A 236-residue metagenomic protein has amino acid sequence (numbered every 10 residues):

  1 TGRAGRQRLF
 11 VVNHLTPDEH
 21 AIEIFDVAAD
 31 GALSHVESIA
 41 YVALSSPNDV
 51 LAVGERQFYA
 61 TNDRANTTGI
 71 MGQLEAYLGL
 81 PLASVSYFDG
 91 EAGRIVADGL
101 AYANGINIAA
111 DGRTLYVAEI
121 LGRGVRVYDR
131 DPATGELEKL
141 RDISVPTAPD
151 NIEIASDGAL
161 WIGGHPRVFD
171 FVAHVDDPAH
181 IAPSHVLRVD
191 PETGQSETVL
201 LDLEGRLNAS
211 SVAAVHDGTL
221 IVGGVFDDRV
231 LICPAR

Functional and structural regions predicted by a protein language model:
G2-G72: Asp-box/WD-like beta-propeller blade repeats and closely related beta-sheet repeat scaffolds
G2-R6, V53-E55, A110-G112, A155-D157 (+1 more regions): Residue-level detector of Asp-centered blade-edge/turn motifs that repeat once per structural unit in beta-propeller
V11-H14, A60-L80, I162-I181: Short, conserved, GDST-rich strand-edge loop motifs in beta-rich repeat architectures
D18, S45-S46, P81, Y102-N104 (+5 more regions): Beta-rich catalytic cores
S38-A43, I95-A101, D142-P146, L200-G205: Surface loop/turn motifs at the tips and blade-to-blade linkers of beta-strand repeat domains
N48, R141-E153, G194-D217: Conserved blade-ending motifs and adjacent loop-strand segments that build the rim/top face of beta-propeller domains
V145-T198: Loop/turn-rich, solvent-exposed surfaces of beta-rich toroidal or solenoidal domains
